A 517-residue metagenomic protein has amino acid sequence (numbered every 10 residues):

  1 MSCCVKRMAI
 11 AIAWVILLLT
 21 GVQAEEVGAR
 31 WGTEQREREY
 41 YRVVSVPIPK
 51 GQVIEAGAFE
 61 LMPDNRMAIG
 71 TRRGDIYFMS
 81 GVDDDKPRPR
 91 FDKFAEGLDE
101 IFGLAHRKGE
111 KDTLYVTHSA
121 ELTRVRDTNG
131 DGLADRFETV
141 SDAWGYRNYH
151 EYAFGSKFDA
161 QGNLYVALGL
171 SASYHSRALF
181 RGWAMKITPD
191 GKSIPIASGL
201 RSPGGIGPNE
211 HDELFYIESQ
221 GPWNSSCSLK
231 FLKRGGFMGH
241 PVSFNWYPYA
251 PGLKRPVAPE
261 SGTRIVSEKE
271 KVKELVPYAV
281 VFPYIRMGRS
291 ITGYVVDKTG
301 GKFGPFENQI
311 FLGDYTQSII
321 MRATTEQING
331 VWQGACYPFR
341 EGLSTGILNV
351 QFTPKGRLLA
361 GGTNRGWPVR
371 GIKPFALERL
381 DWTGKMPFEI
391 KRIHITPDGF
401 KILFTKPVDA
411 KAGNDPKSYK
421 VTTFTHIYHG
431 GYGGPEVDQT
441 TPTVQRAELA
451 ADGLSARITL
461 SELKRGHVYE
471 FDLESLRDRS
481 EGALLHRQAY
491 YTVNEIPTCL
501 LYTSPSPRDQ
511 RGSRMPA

Functional and structural regions predicted by a protein language model:
S2-I12: Bacterial N-terminal signal peptides that target proteins for export
I10-T20: Bacterial N-terminal signal peptides
E25-P387, K391-R392, T396, A410: Beta-propeller domains with acidic blade repeats across secreted/periplasmic ectodomains and cytosolic WD/CNH propellers
D398-I402: Structural beta-strand segments of beta-rich domains
L403-R446, F471-D478, R487-A489: Short, surface-exposed alpha-helix to beta-strand junction/turn motifs within ectodomains of secreted and cell-envelope
L449-D452: Blade-terminus and WD-like Trp-Asp/Gly-His loop motifs, strongest in beta-propeller folds
E462-G466: Surface-exposed, short loops/turns at beta-strand junctions within beta-sandwich domains
Y502-P507: Conserved small/polar residues in nucleotide/adenosyl-binding loops
